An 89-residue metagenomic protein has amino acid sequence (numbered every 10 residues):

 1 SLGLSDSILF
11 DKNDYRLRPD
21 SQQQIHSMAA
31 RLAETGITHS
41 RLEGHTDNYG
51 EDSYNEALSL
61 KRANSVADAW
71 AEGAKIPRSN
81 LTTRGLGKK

Functional and structural regions predicted by a protein language model:
G3, L9-E43, N64-R78: Periplasmic peptidoglycan-binding/anchoring modules of Gram-negative envelope and division proteins
S7-K12, N48-D52: A short, mixed-charge helix-start or loop-turn motif at secondary-structure junctions
E43-K89: Periplasmic OmpA-like peptidoglycan-binding domain that tethers envelope proteins to the cell wall
